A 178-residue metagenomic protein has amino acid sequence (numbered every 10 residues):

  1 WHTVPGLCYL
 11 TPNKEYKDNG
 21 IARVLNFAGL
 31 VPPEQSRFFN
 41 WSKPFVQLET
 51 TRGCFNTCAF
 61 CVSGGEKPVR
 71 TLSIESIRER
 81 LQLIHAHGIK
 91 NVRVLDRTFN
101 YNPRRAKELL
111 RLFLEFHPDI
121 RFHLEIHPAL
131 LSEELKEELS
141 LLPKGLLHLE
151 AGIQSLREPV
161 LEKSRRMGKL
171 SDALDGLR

Functional and structural regions predicted by a protein language model:
W1: A short catalytic or substrate-binding loop motif that flags glycine-/basic-rich loops and adjacent residues that bind
V4, Y9-Q47: N-terminal [4Fe-4S]-dependent radical SAM core
V31-R178: Radical SAM [4Fe-4S] cluster-binding motif and immediate context
